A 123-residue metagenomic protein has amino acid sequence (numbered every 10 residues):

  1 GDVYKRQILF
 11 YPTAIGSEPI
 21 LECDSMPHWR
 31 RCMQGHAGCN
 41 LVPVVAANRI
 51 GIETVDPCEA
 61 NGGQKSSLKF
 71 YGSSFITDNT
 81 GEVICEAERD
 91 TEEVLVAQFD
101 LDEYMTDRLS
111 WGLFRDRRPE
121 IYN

Functional and structural regions predicted by a protein language model:
G1-D2: Positively charged, low-complexity/disordered segments
K5-E93: CN hydrolase (nitrilase-like) catalytic-core segments centered on the catalytic cysteine and neighboring Lys/Glu
R49, E103-N123: Cysteine/selenocysteine-centered motifs that mediate thiol-based redox chemistry or coordinate metal-sulfur cofactors
T91-L109: A short, polar/charged loop-to-alpha-helix boundary motif
